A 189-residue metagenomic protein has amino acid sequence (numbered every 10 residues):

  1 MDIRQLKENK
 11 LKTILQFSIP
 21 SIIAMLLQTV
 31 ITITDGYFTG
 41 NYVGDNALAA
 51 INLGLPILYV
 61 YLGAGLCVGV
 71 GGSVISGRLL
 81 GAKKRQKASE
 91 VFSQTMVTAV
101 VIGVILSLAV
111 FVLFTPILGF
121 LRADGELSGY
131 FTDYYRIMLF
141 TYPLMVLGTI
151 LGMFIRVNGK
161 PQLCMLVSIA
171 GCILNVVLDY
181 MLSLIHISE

Functional and structural regions predicted by a protein language model:
M1-S18, S76-P143, V177, I185-S188: Short alpha-helical transmembrane segments in multi-pass integral membrane proteins
L11-V30, T34, I57-A64, F140 (+1 more regions): Residue-level signal for short hydrophobic patches within transmembrane helices of multi-pass membrane transporters
I23, D35-T39, I51, S76 (+8 more regions): Hydrophobic/aromatic residues within transmembrane alpha-helices of membrane transport systems, especially the TMDs
D35, G72, L113-F114, L151 (+1 more regions): Hydrophobic/aromatic residues in alpha-helical transmembrane segments
T39-Y59, E126-Y130: Interfacial/gating helices of multi-pass transporter permease domains
L48-L108, M145-C164: Small-residue-rich hydrophobic transmembrane alpha-helices
L144, G152, V167-S188: Helix-loop-helix hairpin linking two adjacent transmembrane segments in secondary transporters
